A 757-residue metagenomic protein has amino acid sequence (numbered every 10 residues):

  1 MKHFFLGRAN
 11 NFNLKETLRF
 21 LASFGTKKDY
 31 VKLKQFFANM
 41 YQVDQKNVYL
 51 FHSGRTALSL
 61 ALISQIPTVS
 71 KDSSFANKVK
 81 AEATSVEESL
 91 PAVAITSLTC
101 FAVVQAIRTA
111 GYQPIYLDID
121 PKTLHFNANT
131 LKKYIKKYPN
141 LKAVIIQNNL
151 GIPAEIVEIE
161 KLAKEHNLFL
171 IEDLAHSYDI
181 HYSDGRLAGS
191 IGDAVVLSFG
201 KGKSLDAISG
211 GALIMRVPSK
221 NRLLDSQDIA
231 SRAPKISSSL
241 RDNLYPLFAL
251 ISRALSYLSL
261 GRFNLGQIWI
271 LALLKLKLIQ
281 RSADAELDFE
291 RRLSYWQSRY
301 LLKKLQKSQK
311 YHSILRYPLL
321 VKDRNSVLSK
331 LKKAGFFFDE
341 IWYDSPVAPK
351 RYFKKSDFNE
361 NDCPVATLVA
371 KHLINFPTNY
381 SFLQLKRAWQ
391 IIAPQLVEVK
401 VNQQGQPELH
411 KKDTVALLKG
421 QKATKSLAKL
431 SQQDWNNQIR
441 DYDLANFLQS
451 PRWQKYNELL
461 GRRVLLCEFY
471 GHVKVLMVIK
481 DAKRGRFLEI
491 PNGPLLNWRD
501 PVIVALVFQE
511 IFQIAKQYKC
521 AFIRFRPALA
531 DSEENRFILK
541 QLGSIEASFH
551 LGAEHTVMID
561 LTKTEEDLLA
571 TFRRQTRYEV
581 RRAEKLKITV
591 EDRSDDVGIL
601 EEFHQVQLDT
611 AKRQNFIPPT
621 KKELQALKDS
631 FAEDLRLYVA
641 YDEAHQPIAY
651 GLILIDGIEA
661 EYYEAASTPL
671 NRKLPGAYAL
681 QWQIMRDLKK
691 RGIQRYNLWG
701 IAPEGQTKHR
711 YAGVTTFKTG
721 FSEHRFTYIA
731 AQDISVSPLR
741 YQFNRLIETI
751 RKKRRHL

Functional and structural regions predicted by a protein language model:
M1-T68, V397-N402: Conserved PLP-binding active-site segment in aminotransferase class I/II-type PLP enzymes
A61-Y134: Conserved PLP-anchoring active-site segment centered on the Schiff-base-forming lysine
L124-A207, A212-R222: Active-site phosphate-binding strand-loop segment of PLP-dependent enzymes
W269-L320: Conserved glycine-rich beta-strand-loop-beta hairpin in the small C-terminal domain of fold type I
R324-C363, T367-I374: Conserved PLP cofactor-binding pocket of PLP-dependent enzymes
L417-L418, T424, K429-Q432, Y442 (+5 more regions): Active-site/acyl-donor-binding loops of N-acyltransferases
G420, L427-G485, P527-S532, Q541-H550 (+2 more regions): A conserved beta-strand-loop-helix scaffold within acyl/acetyltransferase catalytic domains
W498, A505-I514, Q625-D629, D634-S737: Aromatic (often tryptophan-rich) hydrophobic motifs at membrane interfaces
